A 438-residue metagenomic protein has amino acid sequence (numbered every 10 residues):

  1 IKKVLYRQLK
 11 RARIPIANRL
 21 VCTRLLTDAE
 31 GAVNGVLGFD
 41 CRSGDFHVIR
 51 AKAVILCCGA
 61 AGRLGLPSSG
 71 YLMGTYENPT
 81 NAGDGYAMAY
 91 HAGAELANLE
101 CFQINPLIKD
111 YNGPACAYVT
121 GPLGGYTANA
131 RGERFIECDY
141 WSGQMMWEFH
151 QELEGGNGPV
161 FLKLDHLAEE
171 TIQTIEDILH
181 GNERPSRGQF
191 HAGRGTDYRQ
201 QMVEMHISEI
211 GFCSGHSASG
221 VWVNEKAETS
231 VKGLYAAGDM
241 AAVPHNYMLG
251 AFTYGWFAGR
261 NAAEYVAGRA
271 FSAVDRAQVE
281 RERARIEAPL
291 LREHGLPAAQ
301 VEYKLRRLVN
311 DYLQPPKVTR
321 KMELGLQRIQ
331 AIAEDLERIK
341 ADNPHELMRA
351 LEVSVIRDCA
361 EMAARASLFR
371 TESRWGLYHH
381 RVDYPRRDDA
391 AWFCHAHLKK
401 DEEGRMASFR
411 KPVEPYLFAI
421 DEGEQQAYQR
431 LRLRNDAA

Functional and structural regions predicted by a protein language model:
I1-T23, N98-Y247, D311-A438: Mobile, glycine/GP-rich and aromatic-enriched active-site lid/loop segments adjacent to catalytic centers
T27-N34, V231: A short, glycine/Asx- and small/polar-enriched loop/turn that sits immediately N-terminal to a beta-strand
R42, A53, C57-G62, M240: Glycine-/small-residue-rich beta->alpha transition segments that form the dinucleotide
S43-A53, S230: Core beta-strand elements of the Rossmann-like FAD/NAD(P) dinucleotide-binding domain in flavoenzyme oxidoreductases
L56-P114, M248-N261: Glycine-rich loop(s) and the adjacent beta-strand/alpha-helix scaffold that form part
T229-E287: Catalytic phosphate/nucleotide-handling subdomain of diverse soluble enzymes
A267-E346: Long, amphipathic alpha-helical stalk/connector segments used for oligomerization, subunit docking, or mechanical
